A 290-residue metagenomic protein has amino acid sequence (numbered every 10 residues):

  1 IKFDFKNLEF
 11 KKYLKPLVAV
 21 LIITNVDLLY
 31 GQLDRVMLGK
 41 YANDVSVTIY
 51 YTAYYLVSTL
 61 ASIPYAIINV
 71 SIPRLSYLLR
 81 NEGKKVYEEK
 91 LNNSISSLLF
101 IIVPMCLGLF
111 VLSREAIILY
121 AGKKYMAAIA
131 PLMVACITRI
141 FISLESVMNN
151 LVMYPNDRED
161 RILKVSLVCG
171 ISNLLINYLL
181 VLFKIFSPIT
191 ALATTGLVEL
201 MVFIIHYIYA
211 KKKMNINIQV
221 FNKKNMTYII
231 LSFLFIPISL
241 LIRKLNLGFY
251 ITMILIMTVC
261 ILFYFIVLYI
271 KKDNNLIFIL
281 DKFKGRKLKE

Functional and structural regions predicted by a protein language model:
I1-G31, V70, R74-E89, K212-T227 (+1 more regions): Interhelical loop/hinge segments that connect adjacent transmembrane helices in multipass membrane
K12-V20, L38-S58, V86-K90, K123-L132 (+1 more regions): Interfacial/gating helices of multi-pass transporter permease domains
A53, V57-I95, L99-I102, M148-P155: Helix-loop junctions and terminal segments of transmembrane helices in multi-pass membrane transport/translocation
Y54, S97-F110, V165-G170, I189-K211 (+2 more regions): Short alpha-helical transmembrane segments in multi-pass integral membrane proteins
P64, E88-L144, I171-L182, L241: Alpha-helical transmembrane segments of multi-pass membrane transport and lipid-handling proteins
C136-V168, A210-M214: Membrane-interface junctions at transmembrane-helix termini in multi-pass inner-membrane proteins
E159-D160, L167-I204, I216, L240-T258 (+1 more regions): Membrane-interface helix-loop junctions in multi-pass transport and translocation proteins
I216-I218, N222, I229, I236-E290: Membrane-proximal transmembrane or re-entrant/amphipathic helices at the cytosolic face
